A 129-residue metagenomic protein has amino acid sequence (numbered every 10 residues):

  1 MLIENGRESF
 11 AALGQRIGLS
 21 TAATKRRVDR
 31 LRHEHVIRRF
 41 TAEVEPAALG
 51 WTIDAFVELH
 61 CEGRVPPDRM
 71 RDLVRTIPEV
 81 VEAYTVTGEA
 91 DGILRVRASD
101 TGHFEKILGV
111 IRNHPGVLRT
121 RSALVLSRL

Functional and structural regions predicted by a protein language model:
M1-L129: A compositional/biophysical signature of low hydrophobicity enriched in polar/charged and small residues
